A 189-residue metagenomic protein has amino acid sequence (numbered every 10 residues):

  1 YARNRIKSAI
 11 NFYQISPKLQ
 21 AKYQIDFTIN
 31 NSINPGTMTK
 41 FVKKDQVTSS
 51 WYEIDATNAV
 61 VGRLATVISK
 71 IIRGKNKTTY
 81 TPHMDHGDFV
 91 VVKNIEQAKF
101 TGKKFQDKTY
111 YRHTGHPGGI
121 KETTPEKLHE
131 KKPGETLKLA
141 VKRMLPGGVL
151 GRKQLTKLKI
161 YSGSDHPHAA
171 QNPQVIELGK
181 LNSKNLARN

Functional and structural regions predicted by a protein language model:
N11-Q14, K18, D26-N34: Short, positively charged and aromatic/hydrophobic N-terminal segments
I33-L139, V149, N172-N189: Ribosome large-subunit tunnel/peptidyl-transferase-proximal elements
E96-A98, G163-P167: Short, internal active-site loops enriched in acidic
G151-Y161: C-terminal structural segments of small proteins and small subunits
